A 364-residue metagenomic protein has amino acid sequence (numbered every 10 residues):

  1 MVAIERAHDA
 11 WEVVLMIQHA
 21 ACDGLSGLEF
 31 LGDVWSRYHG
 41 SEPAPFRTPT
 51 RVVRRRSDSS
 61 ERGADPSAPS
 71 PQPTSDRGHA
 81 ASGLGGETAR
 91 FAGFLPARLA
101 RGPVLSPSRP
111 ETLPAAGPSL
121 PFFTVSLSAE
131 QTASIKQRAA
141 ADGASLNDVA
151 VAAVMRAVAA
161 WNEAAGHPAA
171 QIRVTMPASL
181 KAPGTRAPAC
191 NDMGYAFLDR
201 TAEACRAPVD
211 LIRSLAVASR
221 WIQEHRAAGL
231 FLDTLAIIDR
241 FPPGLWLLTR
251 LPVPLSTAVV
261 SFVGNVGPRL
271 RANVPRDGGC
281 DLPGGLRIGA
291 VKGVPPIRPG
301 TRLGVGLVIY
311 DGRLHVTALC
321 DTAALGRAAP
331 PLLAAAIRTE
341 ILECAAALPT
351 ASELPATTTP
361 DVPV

Functional and structural regions predicted by a protein language model:
M1-G40, V53-G63, V308-A329: Histidine-centered acyl-transfer/condensation active-site motif and its immediate structural neighborhood
M1-V14, R109-L180, G312-T317: Gly/Ser/Thr-rich phosphate-binding loops and adjoining beta-strand/alpha-helix segments that form adenosine-phosphate
V13, G27-W35, I135, L146-V158 (+2 more regions): Structural preference for long, well-ordered alpha-helical segments in enzyme cores
Q18-S26, F123, R138, D142 (+4 more regions): Conserved aromatic-histidine-acidic binding/catalytic patches
A21-A129, E340-V364: Non-catalytic, low-complexity flexible loops and terminal extensions
L25-E29, G83, E87, S145 (+3 more regions): Amphipathic alpha-helical recognition patches that constitute DNA-binding helices
S75-G83, F91-R101, V151-E163, L270-G284 (+1 more regions): Charged, low-complexity, helix/coiled-coil-prone segments
L127-E130, A159-V364: Acyl-thioester-dependent acyl-group transfer interface
